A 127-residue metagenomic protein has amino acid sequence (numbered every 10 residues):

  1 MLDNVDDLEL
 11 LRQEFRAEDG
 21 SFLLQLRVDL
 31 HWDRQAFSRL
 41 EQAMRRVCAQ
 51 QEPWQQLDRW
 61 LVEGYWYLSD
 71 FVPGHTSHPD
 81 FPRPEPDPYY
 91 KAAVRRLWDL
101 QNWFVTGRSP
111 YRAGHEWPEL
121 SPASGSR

Functional and structural regions predicted by a protein language model:
M1-E41: Short terminal alpha-helical segments
L8, F37-E41, D58-Y65, Y90 (+1 more regions): Short runs of predominantly hydrophobic/aromatic residues within well-ordered alpha helices that form helix-helix
G20-S21, P53, L57, H78 (+1 more regions): Intrinsically disordered or highly flexible coil/loop and linker segments, enriched in small and charged/polar residues
L23-D33, W54, D58, R83-Y90: Alpha-helical rod/repeat scaffolding segments in eukaryotic adaptors/tethers and long-chain four-helix cytokines
V47-Y65, D80-P84: Short, charged early-sequence alpha-helical segments and their helix-coil boundaries
Y67-R127: Amphipathic alpha-helical binding modules
